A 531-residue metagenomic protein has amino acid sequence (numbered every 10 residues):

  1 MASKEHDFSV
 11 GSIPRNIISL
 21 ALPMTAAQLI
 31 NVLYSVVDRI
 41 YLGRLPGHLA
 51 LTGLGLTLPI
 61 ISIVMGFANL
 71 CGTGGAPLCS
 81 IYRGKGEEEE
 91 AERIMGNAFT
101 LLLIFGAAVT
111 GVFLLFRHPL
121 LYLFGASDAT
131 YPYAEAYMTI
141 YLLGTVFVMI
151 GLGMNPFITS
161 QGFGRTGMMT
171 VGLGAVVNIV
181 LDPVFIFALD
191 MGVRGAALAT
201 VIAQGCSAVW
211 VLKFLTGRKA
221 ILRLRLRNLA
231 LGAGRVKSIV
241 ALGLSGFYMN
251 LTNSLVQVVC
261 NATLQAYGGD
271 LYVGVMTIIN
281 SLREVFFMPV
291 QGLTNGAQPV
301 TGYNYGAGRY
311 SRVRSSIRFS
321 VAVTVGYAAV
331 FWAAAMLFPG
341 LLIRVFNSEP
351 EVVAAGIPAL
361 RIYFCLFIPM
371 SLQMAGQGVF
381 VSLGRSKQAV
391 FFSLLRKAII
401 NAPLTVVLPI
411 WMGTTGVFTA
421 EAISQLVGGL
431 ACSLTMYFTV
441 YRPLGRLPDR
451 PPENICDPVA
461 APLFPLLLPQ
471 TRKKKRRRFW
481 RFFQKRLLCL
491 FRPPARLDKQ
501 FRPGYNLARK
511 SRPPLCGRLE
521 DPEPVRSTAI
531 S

Functional and structural regions predicted by a protein language model:
M1-A21, C79-V146, A188-G243, T301-L366 (+2 more regions): Short alpha-helical transmembrane segments in multi-pass integral membrane proteins
V10, P14-L33, V37, I60-F67 (+6 more regions): Residue-level signal for short hydrophobic patches within transmembrane helices of multi-pass membrane transporters
S19-D38, I140, G174, A203-S207 (+3 more regions): Transmembrane helical elements of multi-pass membrane transporters/channels
L29, L33-T52, L121-D128, V184-M191 (+5 more regions): Helix-terminus/linker motif at the lipid-water interface of multi-pass membrane proteins
L51-G111, V148-G167, N261, V275-P339 (+1 more regions): Small-residue-rich hydrophobic transmembrane alpha-helices
I63-G66, N178-P183, A208-L212, E284-M288 (+4 more regions): Hydrophobic transmembrane alpha-helices of multi-pass small-molecule transporters
G72, Y141-T159, G167-A175, A196-V209 (+5 more regions): Short runs within selected transmembrane alpha-helices of multi-pass transporters and secretion channels
L467, L487-L490, R496-Q500, Y505-R509 (+1 more regions): Short, positively charged and aromatic/hydrophobic N-terminal segments
